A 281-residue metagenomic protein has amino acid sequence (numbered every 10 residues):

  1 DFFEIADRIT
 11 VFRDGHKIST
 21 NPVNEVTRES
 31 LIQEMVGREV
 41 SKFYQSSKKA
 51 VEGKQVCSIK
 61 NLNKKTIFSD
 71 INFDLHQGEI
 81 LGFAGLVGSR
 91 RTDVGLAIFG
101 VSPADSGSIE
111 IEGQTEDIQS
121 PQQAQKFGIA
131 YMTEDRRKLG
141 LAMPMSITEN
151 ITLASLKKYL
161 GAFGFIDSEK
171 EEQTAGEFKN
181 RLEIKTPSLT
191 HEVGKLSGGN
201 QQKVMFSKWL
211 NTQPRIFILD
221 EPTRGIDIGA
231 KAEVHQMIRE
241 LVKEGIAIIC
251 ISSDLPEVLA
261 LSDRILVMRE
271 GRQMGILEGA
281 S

Functional and structural regions predicted by a protein language model:
D1-S281: Glycine-rich phosphate-binding loops of nucleotide-dependent enzymes
